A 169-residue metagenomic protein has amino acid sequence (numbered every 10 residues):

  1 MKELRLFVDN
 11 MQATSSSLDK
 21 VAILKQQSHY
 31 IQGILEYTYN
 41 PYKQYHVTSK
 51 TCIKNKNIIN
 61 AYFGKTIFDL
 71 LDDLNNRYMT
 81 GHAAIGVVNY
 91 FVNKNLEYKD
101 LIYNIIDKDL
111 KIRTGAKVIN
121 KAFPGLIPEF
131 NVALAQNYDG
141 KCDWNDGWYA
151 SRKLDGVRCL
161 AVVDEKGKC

Functional and structural regions predicted by a protein language model:
M1-C169: N-terminal nucleic-acid-engaging modules of covalent nucleotidyltransferase systems
